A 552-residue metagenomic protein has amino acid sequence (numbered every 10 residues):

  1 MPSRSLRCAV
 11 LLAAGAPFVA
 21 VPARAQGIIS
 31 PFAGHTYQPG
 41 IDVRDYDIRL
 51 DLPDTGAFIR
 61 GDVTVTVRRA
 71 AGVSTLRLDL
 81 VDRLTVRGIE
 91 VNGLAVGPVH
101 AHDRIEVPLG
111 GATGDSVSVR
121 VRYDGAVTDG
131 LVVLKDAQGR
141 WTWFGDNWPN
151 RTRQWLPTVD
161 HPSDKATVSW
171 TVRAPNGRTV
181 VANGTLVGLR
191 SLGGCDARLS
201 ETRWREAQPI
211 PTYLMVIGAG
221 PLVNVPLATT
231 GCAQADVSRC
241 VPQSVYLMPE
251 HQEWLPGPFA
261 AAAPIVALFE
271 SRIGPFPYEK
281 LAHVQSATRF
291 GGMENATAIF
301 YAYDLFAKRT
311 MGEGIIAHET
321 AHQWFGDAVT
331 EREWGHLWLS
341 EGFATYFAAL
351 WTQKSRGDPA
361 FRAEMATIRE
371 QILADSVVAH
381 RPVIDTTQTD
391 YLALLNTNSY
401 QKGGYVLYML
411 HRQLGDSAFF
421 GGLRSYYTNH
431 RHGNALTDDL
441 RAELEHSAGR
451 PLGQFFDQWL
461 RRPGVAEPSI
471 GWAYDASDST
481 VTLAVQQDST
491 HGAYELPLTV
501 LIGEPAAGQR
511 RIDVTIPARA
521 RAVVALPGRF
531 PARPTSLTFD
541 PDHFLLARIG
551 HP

Functional and structural regions predicted by a protein language model:
A13-F18, A23-R60, R87, A137-T142 (+2 more regions): N-terminal, polar/Ser/Thr-rich
Q38, T113, R122-S169, G220-A228 (+1 more regions): Glycine/proline-rich low-complexity spacer/linker segments in large multi-domain proteins
G61, D146-W148, T158-A317, Y346-A349: Hydrophobic helix-coil surface modules that form long, contiguous segments used for peptide/substrate interaction
L76, V81-G139, G194-D196, A520-P531 (+2 more regions): A surface-exposed beta-strand-loop module
T85-V91, G453, E467-P468, W472-D540: Beta-strand-rich binding/interaction modules
S163, Q285, A298-A366, L423: Zinc-dependent metallopeptidase catalytic helix centered on the HExxH motif and its immediate flanking segment
A207, E341-M409, Q413-L414, H430-R431: Acidic/His/Gly-enriched intrinsically disordered linker/tail segments that often contain short helix/coil "MoRF-like"
N396-L483: Amphipathic alpha-helical substructures
